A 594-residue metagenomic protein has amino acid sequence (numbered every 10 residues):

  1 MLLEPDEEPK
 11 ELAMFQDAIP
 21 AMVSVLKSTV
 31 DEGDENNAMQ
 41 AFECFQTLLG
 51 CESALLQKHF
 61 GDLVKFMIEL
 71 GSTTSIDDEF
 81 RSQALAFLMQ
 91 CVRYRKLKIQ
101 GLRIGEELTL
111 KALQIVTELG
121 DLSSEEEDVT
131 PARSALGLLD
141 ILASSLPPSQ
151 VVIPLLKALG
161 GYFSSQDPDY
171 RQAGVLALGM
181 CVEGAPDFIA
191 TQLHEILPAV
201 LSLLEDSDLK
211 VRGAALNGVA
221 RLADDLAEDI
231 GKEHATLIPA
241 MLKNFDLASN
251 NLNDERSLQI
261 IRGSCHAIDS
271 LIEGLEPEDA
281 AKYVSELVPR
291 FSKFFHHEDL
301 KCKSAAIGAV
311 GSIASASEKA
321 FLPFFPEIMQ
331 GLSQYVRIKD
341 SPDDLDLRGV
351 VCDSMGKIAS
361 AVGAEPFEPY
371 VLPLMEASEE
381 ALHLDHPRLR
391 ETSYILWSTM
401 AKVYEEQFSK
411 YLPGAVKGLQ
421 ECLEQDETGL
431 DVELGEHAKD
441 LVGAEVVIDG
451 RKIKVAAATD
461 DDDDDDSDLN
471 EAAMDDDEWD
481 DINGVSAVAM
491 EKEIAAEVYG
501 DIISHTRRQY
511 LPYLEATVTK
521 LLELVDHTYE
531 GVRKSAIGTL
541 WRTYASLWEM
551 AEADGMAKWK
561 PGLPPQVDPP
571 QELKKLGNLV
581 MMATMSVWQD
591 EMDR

Functional and structural regions predicted by a protein language model:
M1-R594: Karyopherin-beta/Importin-beta family HEAT-repeat alpha-solenoid scaffold
